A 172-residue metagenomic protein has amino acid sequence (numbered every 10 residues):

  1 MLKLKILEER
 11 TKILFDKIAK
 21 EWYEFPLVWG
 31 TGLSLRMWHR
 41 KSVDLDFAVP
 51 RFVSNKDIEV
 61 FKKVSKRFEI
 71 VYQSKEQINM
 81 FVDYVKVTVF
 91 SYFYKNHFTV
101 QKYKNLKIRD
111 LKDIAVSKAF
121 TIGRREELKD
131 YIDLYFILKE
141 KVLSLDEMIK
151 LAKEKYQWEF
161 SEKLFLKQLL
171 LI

Functional and structural regions predicted by a protein language model:
M1-I172: Compositionally biased terminal segments of proteins
